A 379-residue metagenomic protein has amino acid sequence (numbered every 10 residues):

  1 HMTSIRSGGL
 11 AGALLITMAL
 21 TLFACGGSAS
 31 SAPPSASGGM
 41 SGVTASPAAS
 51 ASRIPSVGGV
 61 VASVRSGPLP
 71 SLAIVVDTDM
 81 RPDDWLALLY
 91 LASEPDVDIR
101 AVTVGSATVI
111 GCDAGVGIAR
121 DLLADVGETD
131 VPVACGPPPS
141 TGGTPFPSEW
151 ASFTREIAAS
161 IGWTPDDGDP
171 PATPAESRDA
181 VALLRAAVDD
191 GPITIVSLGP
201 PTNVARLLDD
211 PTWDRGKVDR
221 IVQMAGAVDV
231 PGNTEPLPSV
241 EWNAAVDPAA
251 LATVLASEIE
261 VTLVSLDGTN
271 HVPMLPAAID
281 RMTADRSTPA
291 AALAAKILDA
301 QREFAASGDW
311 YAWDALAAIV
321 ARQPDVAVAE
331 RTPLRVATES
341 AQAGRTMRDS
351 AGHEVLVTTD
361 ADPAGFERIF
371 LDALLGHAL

Functional and structural regions predicted by a protein language model:
M2-L14: Bacterial N-terminal signal peptides that target proteins for export
T21-A24: C-terminal motif of bacterial Sec signal peptides marking the signal peptidase cleavage site
G26-V61: Short, low-complexity, disordered segments immediately C-terminal to signal peptides in bacterial exported proteins
I54-S71, A87-I99, W242-A249, T253-L379: Conformational coupling and interaction surfaces
V60-R120, T129, P165-S265, T269: Active-site histidine-anchored catalytic micro-motif
D125-A134: A glycine-rich helix N-cap at a beta->alpha junction
A134-G168: Surface-exposed loop and adjacent secondary-structure segments within mature catalytic domains
S160-T173, A300-A305: Short glycine/proline- and acidic residue-enriched helix-loop micro-motifs that form flexible lids or anion-recognition
